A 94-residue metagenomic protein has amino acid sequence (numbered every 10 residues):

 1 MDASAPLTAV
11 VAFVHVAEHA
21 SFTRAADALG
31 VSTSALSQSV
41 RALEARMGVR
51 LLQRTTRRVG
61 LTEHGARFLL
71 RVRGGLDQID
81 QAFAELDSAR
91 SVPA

Functional and structural regions predicted by a protein language model:
A9-V16, F68: Short alpha-helical "packing" element that flanks the helix-turn-helix/winged-helix DNA-binding module
V10-F13, A25, T62: Hydrophobic two-helix hairpin corresponding to the core of helix-turn-helix DNA-binding domains
H15-G30: Short helix-boundary/capping micro-motifs
S21-F22, V40, R54: Helix-turn-helix DNA-binding elements, focusing on the entry/boundary residues of the two helices that contact DNA
D27, Q38, A45, A66: Alpha-helical residues within the helix-turn-helix
S32-A42: Residues within the DNA-recognition helix of helix-turn-helix
E44-L61: A short LG(V/I)-centered, amphipathic sequence patch enriched for acidic residue(s) preceding the LG motif
S88-A94: Interdomain hinge and pocket-entrance segments immediately C-terminal to HTH DNA-binding domains
